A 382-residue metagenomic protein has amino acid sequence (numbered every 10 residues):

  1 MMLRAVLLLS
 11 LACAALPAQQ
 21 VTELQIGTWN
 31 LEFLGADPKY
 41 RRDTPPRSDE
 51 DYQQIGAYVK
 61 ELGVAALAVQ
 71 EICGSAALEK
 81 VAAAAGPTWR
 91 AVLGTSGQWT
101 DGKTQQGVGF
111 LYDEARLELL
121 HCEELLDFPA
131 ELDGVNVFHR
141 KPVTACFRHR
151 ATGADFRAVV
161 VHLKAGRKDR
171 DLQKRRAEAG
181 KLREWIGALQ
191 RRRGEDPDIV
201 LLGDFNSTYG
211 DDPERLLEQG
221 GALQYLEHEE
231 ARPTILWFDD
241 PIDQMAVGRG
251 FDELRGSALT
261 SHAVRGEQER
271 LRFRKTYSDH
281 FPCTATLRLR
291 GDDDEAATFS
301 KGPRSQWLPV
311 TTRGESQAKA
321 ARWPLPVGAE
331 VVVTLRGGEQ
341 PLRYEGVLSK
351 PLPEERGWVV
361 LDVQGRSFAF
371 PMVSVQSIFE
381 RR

Functional and structural regions predicted by a protein language model:
R4-A14: Bacterial N-terminal signal peptides
L16-W89, T95-G107, K174-G180, E184 (+3 more regions): N-terminal, active-site-proximal structural segment of metallo-dependent hydrolase catalytic domains
E23-A36, H121-L125, D155-A165: Active-site-proximal beta-strand elements of phosphoester/diester hydrolases
E32, I72-C73, H162-K164, F205-T208: Catalytic metal-binding/acid-base residues of hydrolase active sites
I72-D155: Structured beta-strand-rich core segments of catalytic domains in phosphoester-bond hydrolases
V137, I186-V200, S207-Q306: Metal-dependent phosphoester-hydrolase catalytic domains
R150-E184: Metal-dependent phosphoester/phosphodiester hydrolase catalytic core
S305-R382: Conserved RNA-binding domains used in RNP assembly and mRNA/RNA metabolism
